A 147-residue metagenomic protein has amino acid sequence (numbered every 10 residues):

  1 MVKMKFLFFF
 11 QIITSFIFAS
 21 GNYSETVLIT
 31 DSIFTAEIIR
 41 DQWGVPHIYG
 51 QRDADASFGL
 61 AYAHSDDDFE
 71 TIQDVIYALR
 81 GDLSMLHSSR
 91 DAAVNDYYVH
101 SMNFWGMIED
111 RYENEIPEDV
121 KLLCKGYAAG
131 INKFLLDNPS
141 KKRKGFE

Functional and structural regions predicted by a protein language model:
M1-S24: Bacterial Sec-dependent N-terminal signal peptides
Y23-E147: Flexible, non-catalytic peripheral segments of proteins
